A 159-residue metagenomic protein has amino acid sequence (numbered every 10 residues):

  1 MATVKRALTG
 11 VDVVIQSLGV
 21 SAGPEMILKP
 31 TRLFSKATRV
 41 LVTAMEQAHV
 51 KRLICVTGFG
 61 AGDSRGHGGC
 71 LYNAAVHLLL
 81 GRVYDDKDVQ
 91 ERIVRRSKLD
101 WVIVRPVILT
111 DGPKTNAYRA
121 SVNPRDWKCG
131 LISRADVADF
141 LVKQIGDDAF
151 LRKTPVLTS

Functional and structural regions predicted by a protein language model:
M1-V40, A44-Q47, I145, A149: NAD(P)H-binding glycine-rich loop region in Rossmannoid oxidoreductase-like domains and their noncatalytic homologs
L18, I54-T57, V107: Active-site beta-alpha turn of Rossmann-fold NAD(P)-dependent dehydrogenases/reductases
P24-E25, K36-R82, R96, V102: Conserved Rossmann-fold NAD(P)-dependent oxidoreductase catalytic core, especially the SDR/UDP-sugar
P30-S35, G69, V76-V89, W127-A135: Short-chain dehydrogenase/reductase
A48-K51, P124-S159: Mid/C-terminal beta-alpha module of Rossmann-like enzyme folds, strongest in SDR-family dehydrogenases/epimerases
G60, I108, D126: PG/GG-rich flexible active-site loop of Rossmann-like NAD(P)H-dependent oxidoreductases, especially the SDR superfamily
E91-P113: Conserved beta-loop-beta element that borders a ligand/cofactor-binding pocket
